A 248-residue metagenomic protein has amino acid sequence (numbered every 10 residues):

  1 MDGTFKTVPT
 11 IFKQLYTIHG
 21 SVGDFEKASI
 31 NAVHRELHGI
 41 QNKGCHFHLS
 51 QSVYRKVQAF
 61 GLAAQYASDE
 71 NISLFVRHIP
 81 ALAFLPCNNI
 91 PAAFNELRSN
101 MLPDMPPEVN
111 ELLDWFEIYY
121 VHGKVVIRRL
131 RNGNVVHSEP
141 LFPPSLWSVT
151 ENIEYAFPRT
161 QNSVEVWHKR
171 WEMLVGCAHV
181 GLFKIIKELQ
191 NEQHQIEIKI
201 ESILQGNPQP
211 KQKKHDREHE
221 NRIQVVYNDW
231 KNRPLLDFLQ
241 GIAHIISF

Functional and structural regions predicted by a protein language model:
M1-G23: An active-site-proximal beta-strand-loop segment
F25-E218, S247: Extended amphipathic alpha-helical interaction segments
E218-F248: C-terminal helix/juxtamembrane-tail motif
